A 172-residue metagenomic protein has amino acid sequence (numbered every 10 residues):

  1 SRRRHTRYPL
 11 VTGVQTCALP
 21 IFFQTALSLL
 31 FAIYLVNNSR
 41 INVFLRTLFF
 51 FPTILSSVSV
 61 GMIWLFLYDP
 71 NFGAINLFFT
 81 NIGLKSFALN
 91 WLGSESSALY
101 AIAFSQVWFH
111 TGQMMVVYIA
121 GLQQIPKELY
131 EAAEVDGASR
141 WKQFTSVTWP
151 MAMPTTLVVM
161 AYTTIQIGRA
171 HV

Functional and structural regions predicted by a protein language model:
S1, R7-L10, V14-H171: A structural signal for multi-pass alpha-helical bundles of membrane permease subunits that mediate small-molecule
